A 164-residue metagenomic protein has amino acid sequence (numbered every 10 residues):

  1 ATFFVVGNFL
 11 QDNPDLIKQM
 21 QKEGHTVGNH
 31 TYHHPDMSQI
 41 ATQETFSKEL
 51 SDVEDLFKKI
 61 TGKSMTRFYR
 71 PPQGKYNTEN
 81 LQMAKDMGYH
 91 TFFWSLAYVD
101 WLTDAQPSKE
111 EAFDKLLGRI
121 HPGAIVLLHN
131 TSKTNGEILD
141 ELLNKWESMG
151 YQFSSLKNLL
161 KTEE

Functional and structural regions predicted by a protein language model:
A1-A41, T45-T66, K145, N158-E163: Active-site beta->alpha N-cap acidic-glycine motif
A1-T2, P122-E164: Terminal accessory/targeting
A1-V5, T26-T31, R67-P71, H90-S95 (+2 more regions): Structural recognition of the beta-strand scaffold that forms the well-ordered cores of secreted hydrolase catalytic
F4, Q11, I40-S47, G74-K75 (+2 more regions): Soluble non-cytosolic domains of exported or imported proteins
D15-K18, K22, E44-S51, D55 (+8 more regions): Solvent-exposed, polar/charged alpha-helical surfaces in well-ordered, non-transmembrane soluble domains, broadly
H33, K58-T61, W94-S95, R119-G123: A short alpha-helix capping/helix-coil boundary motif
H34-D36, K75-T78, V99, K133-N135: Active-site environment of divalent metal-dependent phosphoester hydrolases
K75, N80-R119, Y151-E163: His/Asp/Glu-enriched short active-site or ligand-binding loop at hydrolase and phosphoryl-transfer sites
